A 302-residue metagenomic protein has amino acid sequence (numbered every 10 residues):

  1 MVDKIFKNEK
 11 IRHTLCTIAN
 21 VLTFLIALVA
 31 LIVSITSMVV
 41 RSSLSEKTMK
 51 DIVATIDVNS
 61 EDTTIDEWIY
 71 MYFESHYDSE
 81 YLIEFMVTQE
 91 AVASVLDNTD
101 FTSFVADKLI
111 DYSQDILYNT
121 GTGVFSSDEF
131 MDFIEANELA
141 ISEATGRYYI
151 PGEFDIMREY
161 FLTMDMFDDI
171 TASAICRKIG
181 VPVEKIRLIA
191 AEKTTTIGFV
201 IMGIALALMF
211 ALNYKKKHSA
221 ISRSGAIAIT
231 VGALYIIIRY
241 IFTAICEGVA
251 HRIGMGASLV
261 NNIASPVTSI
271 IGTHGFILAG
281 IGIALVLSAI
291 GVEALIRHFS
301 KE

Functional and structural regions predicted by a protein language model:
V2-V21, E192-E247, V292-E302: Juxtamembrane interface at the cytosolic side of transmembrane helices
A27-S113, I263: Juxtamembrane non-transmembrane segments of integral membrane proteins
A27-S37, G232, I236, L285-A289: Helical transmembrane-bundle signal
I35, V39-S43, I245-G254, I296-K301: Membrane-interfacial segments
A93-N137, E302: Structured, soluble extracytoplasmic/luminal domains of envelope-associated proteins
D128-L208, R239-L259: Membrane-proximal, non-transmembrane alpha-helical segments
A191-G198, I263-L285: Hydrophobic alpha-helical transmembrane segments
G203, I281-I290: Hydrophobic alpha-helical transmembrane segments of polytopic membrane proteins
